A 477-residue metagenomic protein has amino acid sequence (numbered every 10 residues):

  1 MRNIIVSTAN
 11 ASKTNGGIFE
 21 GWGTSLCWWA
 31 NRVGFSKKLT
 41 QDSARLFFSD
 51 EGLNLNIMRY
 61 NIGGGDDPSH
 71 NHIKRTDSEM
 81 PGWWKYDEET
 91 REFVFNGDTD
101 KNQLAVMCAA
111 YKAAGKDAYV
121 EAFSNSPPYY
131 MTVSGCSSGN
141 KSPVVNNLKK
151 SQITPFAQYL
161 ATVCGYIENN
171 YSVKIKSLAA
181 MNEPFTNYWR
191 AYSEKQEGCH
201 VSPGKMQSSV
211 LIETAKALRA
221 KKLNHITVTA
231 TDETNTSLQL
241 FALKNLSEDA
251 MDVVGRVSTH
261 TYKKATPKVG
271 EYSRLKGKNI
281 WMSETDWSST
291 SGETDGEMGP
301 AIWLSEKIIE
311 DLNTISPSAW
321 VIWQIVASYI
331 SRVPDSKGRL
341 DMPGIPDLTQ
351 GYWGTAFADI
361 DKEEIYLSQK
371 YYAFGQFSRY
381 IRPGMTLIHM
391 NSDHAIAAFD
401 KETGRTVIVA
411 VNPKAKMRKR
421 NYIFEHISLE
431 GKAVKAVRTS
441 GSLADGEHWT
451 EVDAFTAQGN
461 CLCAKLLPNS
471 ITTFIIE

Functional and structural regions predicted by a protein language model:
R2-K176, A180, G198-S202, I212: N-terminal catalytic cores of secreted or lumenal carbohydrate-active enzymes
T24, N54, V120, L178 (+6 more regions): Conserved, mostly hydrophobic/aromatic
P155-T162, Y166-K174, P184-S289: Active-site neighborhood of glycoside hydrolase catalytic domains
M282-A373, M390: Aromatic/acidic polysaccharide-binding cleft in carbohydrate-active enzymes
F357-G404, K432: Glycan-recognition and catalytic regions of carbohydrate-active enzymes
M390-E430, N469: Carbohydrate-binding surface patches
E425-G446: Solvent-exposed beta-hairpin/edge-strand motifs
D453-E477: C-terminal beta-strand-rich structural cap/linker in extracellular carbohydrate-active enzymes
